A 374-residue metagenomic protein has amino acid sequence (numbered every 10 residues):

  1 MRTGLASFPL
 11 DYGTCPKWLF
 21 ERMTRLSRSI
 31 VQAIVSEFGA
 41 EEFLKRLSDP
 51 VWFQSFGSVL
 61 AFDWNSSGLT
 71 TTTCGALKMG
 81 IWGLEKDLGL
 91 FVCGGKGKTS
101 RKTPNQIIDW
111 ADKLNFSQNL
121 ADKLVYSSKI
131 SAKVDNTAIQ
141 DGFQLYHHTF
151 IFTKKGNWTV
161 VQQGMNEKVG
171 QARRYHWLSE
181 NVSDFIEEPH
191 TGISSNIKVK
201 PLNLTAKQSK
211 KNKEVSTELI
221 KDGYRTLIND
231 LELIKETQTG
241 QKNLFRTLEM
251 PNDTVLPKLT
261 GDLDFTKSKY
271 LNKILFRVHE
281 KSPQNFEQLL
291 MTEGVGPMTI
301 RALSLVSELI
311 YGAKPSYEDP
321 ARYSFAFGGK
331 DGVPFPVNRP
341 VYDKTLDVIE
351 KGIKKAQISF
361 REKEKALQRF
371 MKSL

Functional and structural regions predicted by a protein language model:
M1-K258: Structure-specific DNA junction-binding interface
I30-S36, T254, S282-P283, Y323-G329: Short acidic (Asp/Glu) and glycine-rich catalytic loops that position anionic groups and cofactors
D49, F143, T237, K267-L271 (+2 more regions): Active-site-proximal structural scaffolding
V59, T247, I274-V278, Q288 (+4 more regions): Generic, well-ordered alpha-helical scaffold segments in large soluble proteins
N65-S66, Q284, R301, G312-S316 (+1 more regions): Intrinsically disordered or highly flexible coil/loop and linker segments, enriched in small and charged/polar residues
G261-K269, N285-L305: Helix-hairpin-helix
R301-I353: Phosphate-backbone recognition surface of nucleic-acid-processing proteins
F335-R339, K354-L374: Low-complexity, acidic/Ser/Thr- and charged residue-rich accessory regions of DNA metabolism proteins
